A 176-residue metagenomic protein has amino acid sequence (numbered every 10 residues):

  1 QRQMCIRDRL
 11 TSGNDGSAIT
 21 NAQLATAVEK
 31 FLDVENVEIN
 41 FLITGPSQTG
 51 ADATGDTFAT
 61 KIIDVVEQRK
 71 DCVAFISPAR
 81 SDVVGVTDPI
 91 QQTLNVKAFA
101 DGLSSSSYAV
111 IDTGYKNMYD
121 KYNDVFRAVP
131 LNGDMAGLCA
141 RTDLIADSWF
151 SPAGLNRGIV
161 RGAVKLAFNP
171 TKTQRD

Functional and structural regions predicted by a protein language model:
Q1-Q3, R7-D176: A glycine- and small-residue-enriched flexible loop/hinge signal that marks low-structured segments
